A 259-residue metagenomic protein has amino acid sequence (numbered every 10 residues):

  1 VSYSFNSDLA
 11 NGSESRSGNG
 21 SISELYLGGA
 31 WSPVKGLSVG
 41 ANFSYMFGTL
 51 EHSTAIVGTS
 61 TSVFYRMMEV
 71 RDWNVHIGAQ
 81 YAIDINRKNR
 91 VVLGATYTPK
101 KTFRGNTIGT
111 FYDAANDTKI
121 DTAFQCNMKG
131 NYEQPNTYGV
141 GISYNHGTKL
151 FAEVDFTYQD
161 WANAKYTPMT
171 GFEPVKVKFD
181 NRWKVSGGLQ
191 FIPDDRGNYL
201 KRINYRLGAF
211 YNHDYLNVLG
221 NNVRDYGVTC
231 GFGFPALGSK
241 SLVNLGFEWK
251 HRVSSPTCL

Functional and structural regions predicted by a protein language model:
V1-L259: Outer-membrane beta-barrel porins/channels
